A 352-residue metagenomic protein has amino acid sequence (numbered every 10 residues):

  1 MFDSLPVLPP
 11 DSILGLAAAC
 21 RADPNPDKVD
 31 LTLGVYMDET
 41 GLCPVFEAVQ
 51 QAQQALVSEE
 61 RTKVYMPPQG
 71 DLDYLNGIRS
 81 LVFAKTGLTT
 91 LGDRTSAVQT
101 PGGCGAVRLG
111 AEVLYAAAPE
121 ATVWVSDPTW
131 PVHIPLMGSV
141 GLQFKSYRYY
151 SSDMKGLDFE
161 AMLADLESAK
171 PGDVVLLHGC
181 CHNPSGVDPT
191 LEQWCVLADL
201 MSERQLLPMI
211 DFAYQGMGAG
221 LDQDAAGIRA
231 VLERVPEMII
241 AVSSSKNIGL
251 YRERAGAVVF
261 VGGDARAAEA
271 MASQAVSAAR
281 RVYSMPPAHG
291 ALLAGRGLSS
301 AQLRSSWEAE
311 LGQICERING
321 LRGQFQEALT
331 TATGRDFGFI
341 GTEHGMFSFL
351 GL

Functional and structural regions predicted by a protein language model:
P9-P101: N-terminal small-domain helix-loop-helix segment of the aminotransferase-like
K28-D30, P67, A241, F337-T342: Short beta-strand
E60-E203, Q215-M217, A226, E233: Conserved core of the PLP fold type I
V174, L207, I239: Hydrophobic "anchor" residues on beta-strands that sit immediately upstream of conserved functional sites
F212: Walker B catalytic acidic pair
E233-E308: Conserved core segment of the aminotransferase class I/II
E308-L352: Conserved PLP-binding catalytic core of the aspartate aminotransferase-like
